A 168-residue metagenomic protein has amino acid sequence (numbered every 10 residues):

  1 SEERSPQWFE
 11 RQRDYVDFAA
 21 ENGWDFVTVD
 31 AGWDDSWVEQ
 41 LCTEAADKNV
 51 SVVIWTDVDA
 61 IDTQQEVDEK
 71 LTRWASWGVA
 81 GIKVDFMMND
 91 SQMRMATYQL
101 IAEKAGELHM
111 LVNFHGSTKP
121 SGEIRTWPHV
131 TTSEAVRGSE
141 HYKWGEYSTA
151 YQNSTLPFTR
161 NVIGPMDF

Functional and structural regions predicted by a protein language model:
S1-D47: Conserved structural scaffold segments of CAZyme catalytic domains across common CAZy folds
A31-F168: Aromatic- and carboxylate-enriched substrate-binding clefts and catalytic-loop regions of carbohydrate-active enzymes
